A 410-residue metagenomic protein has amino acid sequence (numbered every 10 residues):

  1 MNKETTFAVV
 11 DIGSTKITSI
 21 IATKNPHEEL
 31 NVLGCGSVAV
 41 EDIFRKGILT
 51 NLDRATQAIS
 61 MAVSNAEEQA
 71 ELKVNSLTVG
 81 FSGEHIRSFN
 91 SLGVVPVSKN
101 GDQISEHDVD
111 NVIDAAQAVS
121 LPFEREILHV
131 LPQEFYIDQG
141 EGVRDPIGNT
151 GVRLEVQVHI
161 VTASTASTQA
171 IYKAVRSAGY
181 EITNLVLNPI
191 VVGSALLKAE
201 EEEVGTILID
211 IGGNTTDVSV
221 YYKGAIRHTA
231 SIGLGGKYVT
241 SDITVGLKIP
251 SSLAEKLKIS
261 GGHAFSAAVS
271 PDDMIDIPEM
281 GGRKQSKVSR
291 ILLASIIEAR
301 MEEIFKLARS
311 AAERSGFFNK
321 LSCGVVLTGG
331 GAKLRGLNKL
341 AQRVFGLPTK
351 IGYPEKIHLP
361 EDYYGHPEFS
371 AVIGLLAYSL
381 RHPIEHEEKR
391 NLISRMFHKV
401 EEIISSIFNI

Functional and structural regions predicted by a protein language model:
M1-K16, I20-L208, A225-I226, G236 (+7 more regions): Nucleotide/phosphate-binding catalytic cleft detector across ATP-hydrolyzing and phosphate-transferring enzymes
D11, D210, E303, S310 (+2 more regions): Extended, folded domain segments that form the structural surfaces/walls around functional sites
V79-E84, C323-K333: Glycine-rich beta-strand-to-loop/alpha-helix junction loops that act as flexible
V204-G246: Glycine-rich phosphate-binding loop of actin/hexokinase-like ATP-binding domains
H228-A230, P348-Y353: Short hydrophobic/aromatic-enriched beta-strand-loop microsegments
G235, V239, K333, E368-G374: Catalytic-loop motifs flanking and including active-site residues across diverse enzymes
A294-M301, F305: Amphipathic, non-transmembrane alpha-helical scaffold segments
A308, L327, L375: Hydrophobic, well-ordered secondary-structure elements that form the walls of internal hydrophobic environments
